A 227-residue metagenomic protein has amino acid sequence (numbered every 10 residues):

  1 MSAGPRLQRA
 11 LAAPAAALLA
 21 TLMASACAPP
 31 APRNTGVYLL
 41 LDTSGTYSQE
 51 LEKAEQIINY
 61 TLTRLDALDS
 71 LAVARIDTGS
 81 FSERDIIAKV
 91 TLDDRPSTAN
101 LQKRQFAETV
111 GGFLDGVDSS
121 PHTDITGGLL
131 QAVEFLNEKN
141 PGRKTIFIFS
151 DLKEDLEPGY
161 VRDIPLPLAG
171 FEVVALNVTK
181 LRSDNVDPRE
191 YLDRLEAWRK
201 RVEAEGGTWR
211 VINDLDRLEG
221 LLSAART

Functional and structural regions predicted by a protein language model:
S2-A15: Bacterial N-terminal signal peptides that target proteins for export
M23-A26: C-terminal motif of bacterial Sec signal peptides marking the signal peptidase cleavage site
A28-P30: Bacterial signal peptide processing site
R33-D94, T145-F147, L215-E219: Von Willebrand factor
D42, A132, R143-D155: DG-centered beta-turn motif at the end of beta-strands
L92-R143, T179-R182: Von Willebrand factor
K153-A197: VWA/integrin I-like adhesion module and closely mimicked acidic/polar interface patches used
Y191-T227: C-terminal helix of von Willebrand factor
